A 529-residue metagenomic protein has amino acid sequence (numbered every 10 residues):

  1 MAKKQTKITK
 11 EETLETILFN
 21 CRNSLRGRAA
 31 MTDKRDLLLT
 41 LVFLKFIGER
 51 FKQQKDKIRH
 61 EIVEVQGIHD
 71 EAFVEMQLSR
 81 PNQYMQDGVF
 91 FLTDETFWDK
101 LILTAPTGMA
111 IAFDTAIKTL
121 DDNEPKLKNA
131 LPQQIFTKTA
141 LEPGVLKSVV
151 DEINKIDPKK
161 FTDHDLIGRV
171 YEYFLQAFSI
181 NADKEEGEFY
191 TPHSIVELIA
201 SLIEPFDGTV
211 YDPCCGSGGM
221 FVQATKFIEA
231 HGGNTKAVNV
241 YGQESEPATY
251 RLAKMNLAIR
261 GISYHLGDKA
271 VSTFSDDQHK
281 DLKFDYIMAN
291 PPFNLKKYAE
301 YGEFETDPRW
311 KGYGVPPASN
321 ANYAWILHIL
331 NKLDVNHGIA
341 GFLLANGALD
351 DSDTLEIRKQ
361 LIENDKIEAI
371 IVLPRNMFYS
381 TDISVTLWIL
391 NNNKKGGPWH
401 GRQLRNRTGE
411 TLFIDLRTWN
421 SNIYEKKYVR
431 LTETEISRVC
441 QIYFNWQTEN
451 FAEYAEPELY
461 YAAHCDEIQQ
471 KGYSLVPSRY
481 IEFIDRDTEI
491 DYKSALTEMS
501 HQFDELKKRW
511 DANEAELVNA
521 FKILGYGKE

Functional and structural regions predicted by a protein language model:
M1-I203, H265, K269-Q278, V372-R375 (+5 more regions): Non-catalytic, mostly N-terminal accessory regions of nucleic-acid modification and defense proteins
N20, S24, D33-F46, I199 (+3 more regions): Conserved Class I SAM-dependent methyltransferase catalytic core
R28, Y298-N320, A345-S352, P374-S380 (+1 more regions): Short, contiguous acidic/charged loop-to-helix segments that flank catalytic cores in large enzymes
F51, I228-G232, L333: Active-site catalytic pocket residues across diverse enzymes, especially alpha/beta-hydrolases
T139, K160, C214, G242-E246 (+6 more regions): Hydrophobic alpha-helical scaffolding
E185-A289, N294-G312, A324, L344-G347 (+1 more regions): Conserved S-adenosyl-L-methionine
D285, I383-L390, K427-E433: Short, surface-exposed amphipathic charged segments that create phosphate/polyanion-binding patches used for binding
K296-E300, G338-G341, D351-L355, I370-I371 (+3 more regions): Extended hydrophobic-aromatic, low-complexity segments
